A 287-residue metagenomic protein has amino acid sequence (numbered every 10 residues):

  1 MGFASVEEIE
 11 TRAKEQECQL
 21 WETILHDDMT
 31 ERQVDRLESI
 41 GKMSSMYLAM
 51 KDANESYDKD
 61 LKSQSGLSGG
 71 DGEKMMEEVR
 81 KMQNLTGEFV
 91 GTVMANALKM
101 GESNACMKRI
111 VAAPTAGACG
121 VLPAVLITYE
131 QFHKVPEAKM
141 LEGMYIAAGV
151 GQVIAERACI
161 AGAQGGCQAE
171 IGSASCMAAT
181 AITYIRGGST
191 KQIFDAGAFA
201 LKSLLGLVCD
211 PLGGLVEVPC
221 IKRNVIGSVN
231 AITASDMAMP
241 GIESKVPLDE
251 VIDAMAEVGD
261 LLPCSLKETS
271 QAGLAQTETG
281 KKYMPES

Functional and structural regions predicted by a protein language model:
M1-K108, F132, G241, L248-S287: Generic N-terminal targeting/processing segments that precede catalytic cores or assembly contacts
N84, A113-A116, A138, G162-E170 (+2 more regions): Alpha-helix capping and helix-loop boundary segments enriched in small/acidic/polar residues
L85, A112-C119, Q131, V135-P136 (+2 more regions): Glycine- and small hydrophobic-enriched segments that form the cores of compact globular domains
G87-N104, K139-A158, S203-P211, V246: Acidic-glycine-rich active-site phosphate/pyrophosphate-binding loop
M107-V125, A169-A174: Conserved phosphate/anionic-ligand binding catalytic regions in large, soluble enzymes, centered on
P123-K134, I182-G187: Alpha-helical support elements that line or immediately flank enzyme active sites and cofactor-binding pockets
Y145-M177, A181, S203-N230: A structural-propensity feature for long, helix-poor, extended segments
Y184-S287: Functionally critical mobile loop/hinge segments
